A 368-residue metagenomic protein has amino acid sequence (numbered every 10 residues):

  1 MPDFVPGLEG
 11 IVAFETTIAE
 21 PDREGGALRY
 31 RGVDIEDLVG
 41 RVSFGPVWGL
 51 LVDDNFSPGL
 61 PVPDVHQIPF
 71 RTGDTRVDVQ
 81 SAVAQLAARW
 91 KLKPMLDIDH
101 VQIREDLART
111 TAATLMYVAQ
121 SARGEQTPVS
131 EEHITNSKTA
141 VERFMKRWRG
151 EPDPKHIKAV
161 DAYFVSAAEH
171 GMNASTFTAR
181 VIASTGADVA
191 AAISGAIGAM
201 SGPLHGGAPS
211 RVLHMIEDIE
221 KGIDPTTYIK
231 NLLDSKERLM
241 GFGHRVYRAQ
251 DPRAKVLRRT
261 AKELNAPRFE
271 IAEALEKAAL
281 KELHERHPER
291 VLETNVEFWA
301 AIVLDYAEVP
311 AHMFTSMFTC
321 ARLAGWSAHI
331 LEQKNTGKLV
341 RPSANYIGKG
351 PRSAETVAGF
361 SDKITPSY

Functional and structural regions predicted by a protein language model:
M1-Y368: Hydrophobic alpha-helical bundle cores within soluble ligand-binding/oligomerization subdomains
